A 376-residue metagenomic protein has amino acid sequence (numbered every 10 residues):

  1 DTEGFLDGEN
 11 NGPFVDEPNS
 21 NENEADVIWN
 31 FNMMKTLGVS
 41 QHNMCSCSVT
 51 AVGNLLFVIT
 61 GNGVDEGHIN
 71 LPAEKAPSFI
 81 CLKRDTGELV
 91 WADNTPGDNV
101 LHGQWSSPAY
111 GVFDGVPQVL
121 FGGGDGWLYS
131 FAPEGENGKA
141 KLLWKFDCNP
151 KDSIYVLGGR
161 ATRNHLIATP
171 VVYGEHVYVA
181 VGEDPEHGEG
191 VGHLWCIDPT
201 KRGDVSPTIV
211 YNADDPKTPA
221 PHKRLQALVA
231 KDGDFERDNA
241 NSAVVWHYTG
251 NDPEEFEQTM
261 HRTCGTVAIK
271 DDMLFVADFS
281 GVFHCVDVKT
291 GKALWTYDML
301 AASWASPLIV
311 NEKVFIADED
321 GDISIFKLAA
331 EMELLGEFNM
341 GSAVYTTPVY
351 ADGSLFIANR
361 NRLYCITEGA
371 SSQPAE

Functional and structural regions predicted by a protein language model:
D1-E376: Noncatalytic, solvent-exposed loop/strand surfaces of beta-propeller-type extracellular/periplasmic domains
